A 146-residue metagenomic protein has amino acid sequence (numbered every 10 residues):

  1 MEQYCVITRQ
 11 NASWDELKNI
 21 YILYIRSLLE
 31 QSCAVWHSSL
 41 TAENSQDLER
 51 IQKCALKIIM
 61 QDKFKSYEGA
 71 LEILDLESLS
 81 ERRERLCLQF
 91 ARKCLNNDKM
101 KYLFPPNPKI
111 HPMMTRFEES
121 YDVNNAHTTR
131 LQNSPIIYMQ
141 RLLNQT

Functional and structural regions predicted by a protein language model:
M1-T146: Hydrophobic/basic alpha-helical segments
